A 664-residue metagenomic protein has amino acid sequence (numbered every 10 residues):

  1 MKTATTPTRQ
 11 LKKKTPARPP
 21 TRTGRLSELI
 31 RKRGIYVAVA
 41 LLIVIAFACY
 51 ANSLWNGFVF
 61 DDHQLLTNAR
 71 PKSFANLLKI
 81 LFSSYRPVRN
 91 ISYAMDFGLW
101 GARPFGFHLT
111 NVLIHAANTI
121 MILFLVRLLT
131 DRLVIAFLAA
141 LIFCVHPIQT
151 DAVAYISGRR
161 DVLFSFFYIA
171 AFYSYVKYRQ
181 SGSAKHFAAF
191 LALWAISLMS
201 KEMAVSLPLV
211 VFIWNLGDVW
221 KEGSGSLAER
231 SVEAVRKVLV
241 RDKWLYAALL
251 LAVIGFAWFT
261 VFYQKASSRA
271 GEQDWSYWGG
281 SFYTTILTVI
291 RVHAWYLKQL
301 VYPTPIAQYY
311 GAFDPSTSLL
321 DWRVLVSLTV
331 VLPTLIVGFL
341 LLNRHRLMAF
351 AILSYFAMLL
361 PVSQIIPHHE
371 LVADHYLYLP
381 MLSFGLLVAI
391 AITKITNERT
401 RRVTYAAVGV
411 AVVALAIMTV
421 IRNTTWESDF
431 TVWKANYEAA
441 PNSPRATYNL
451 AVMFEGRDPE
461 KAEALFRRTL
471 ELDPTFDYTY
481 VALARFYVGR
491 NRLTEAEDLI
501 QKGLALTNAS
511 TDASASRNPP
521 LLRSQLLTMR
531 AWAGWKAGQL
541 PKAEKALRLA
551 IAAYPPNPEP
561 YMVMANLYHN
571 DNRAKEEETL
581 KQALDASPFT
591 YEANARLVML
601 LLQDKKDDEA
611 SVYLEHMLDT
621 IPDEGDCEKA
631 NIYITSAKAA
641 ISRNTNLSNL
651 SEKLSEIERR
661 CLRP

Functional and structural regions predicted by a protein language model:
K2-L29, F430-P664: C-terminal luminal/periplasmic domains and tails of membrane-associated envelope-modifying transferases
K2-N508, P520-Q525, K536: Polytopic membrane enzymes that build or remodel cell-surface glycoconjugates and lipids
